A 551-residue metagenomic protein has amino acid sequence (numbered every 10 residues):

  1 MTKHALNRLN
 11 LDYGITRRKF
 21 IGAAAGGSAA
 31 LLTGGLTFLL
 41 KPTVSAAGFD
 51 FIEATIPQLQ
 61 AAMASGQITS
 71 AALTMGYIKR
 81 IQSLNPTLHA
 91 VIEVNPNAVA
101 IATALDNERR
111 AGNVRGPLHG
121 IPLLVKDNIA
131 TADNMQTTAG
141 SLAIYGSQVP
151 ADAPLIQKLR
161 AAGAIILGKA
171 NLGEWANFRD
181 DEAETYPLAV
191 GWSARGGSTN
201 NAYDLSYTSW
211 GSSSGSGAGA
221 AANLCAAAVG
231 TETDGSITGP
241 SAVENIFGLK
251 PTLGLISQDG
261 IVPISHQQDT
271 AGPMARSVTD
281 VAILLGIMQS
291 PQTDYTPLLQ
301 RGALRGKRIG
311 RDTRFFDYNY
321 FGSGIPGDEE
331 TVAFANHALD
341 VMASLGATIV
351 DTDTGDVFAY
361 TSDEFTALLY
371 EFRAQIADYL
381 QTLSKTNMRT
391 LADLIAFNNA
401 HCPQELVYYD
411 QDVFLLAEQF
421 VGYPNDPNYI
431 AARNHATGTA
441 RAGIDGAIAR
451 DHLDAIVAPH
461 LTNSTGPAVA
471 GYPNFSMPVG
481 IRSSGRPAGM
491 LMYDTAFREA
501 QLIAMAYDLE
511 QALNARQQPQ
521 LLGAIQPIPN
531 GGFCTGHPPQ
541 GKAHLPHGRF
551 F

Functional and structural regions predicted by a protein language model:
M1-I15: N-terminal secretory signal peptides
Y13-G22, A30-A47: N-terminal twin-arginine translocation
A46-F49, V114, A222, F247-A333 (+3 more regions): A short helix-breaking turn/cap at a secondary-structure junction
A47-D234, T252, L513: Gly/Ser-rich catalytic/binding loops embedded in alpha/beta enzyme cores
A64-S65, I78-P86, T103-R110, R160-A161 (+8 more regions): Sec-exported extracytoplasmic/periplasmic mature domains
G66, G120, K126, A161 (+5 more regions): Glycine-rich, small-residue loops and helix-cap segments that act as flexible hinges at active-site edges
H119-A139, A303-Y318, L369-T439, R486-M490 (+1 more regions): Short helix-loop capping/hinge segments that flank enzyme active sites or metal/cofactor-binding pockets
R276-D294, F321-A359, E371, A377-A400: Acidic-enriched catalytic cores of C-N bond-cleaving enzymes acting on peptides and small amides
